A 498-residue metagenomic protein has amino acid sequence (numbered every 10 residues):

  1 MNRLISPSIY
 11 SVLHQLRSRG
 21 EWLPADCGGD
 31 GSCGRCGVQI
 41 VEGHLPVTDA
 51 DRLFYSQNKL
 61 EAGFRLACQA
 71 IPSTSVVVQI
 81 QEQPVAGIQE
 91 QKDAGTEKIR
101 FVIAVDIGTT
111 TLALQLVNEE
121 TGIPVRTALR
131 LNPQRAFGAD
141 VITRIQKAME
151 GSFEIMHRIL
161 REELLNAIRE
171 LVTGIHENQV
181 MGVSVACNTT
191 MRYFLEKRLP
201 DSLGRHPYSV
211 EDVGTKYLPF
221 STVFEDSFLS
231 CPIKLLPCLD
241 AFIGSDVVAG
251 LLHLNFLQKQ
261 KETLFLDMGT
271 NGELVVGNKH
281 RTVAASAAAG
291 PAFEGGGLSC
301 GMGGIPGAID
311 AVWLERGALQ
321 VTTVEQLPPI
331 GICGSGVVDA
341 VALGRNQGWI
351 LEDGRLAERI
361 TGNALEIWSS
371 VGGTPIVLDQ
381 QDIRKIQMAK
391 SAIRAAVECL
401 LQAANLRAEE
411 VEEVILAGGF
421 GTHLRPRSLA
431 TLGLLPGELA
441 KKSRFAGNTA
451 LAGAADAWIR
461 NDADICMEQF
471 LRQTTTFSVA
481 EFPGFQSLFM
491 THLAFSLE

Functional and structural regions predicted by a protein language model:
S6-G34, V41, L45-A67: Immediate flanking context of iron-sulfur cluster ligation sites
P46-I107, L112: Fe-S ferredoxin-like electron-transfer domains and their immediately adjacent linker/connector regions across
F64, K234-V247, D456-E498: Acidic, glycine/GT-rich loop-and beta-edge segments that sit at the periphery of enzyme/chaperone cores
V85-R100, S230-T263: Conserved phosphate-binding catalytic cores of ATP/NTP-utilizing and phosphoryl-transfer enzymes
L114, G122-R135, A139-D140, D201-Y217 (+3 more regions): Glycine-rich phosphate-binding loop of actin/hexokinase-like ATP-binding domains
P133-G174, G297, A308-A311, K385-M388 (+1 more regions): N-terminal phosphate-binding loop and adjacent alpha-helix
E162-L171, V247-G250, L254, Q387-E409: Phosphate/ATP-binding catalytic cores across multiple sugar-kinase/actin-like superfamilies, primarily ASKHA
N278-H280, L298, L406-L471: Catalytic phosphate/nucleotide-handling subdomain of diverse soluble enzymes
